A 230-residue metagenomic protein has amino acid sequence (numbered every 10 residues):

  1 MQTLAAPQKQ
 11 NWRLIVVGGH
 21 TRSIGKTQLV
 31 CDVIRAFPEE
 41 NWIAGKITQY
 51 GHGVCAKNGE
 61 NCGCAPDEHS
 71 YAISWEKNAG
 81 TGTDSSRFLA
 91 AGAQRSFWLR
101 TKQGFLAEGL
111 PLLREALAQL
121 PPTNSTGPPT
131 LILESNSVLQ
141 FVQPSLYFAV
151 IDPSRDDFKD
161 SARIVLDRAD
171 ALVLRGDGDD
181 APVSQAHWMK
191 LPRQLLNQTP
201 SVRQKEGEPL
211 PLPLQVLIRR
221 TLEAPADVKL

Functional and structural regions predicted by a protein language model:
M1-Q8: Pre-Walker A adenine-sensing motif
Q10-I15: Pre-Walker A (Motif I) flank of P-loop NTPase domains
V16-V33: Glycine-rich phosphate-binding P-loop
D32-Q103: N-terminal phosphate/diphosphate-binding loop that engages ATP/GTP or pyrophosphate donors across diverse enzyme folds
C55-N58, G109, Q143: Short, well-ordered secondary-structure micro-motifs
E60-C64, R114-E115, A149-I151: Short, hinge-like loop/turn segments at secondary-structure boundaries
S96-L139: Phosphate-binding/switch loop-helix module in NTP-utilizing enzymes
A118-Q119, T130, S135-R220: Conserved catalytic-core segment of NTP-binding enzymes
